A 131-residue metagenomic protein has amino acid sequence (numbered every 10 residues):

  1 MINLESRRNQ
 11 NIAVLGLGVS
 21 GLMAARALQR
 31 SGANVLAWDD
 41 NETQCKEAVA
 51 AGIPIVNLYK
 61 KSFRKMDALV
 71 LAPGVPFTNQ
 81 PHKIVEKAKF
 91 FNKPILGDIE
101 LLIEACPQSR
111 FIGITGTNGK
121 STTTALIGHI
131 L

Functional and structural regions predicted by a protein language model:
M1-A13, L17-S31, A37-D40: Hydrophobic, well-ordered beta-alpha structural blocks that scaffold small-molecule cofactor pockets
N11, Q29-R30, V49, S62-K65 (+2 more regions): Phosphate-binding loop of NTP-binding sites
L17-V19, A25, I55, K87 (+1 more regions): A structural preference for long, well-packed, hydrophobic secondary-structure segments
G21, Q44, L102-E104: Flexible, glycine-rich phosphate/dinucleotide-binding loops and adjacent beta-alpha linkers at cofactor/substrate
N34-D40, I55, I95: Short, hydrophobic beta-strand segments that form beta-sheet elements in well-ordered domains
D39-Q44, L58-K61, E100: Short, polar loop motifs at secondary-structure junctions
E47-I53: Short, conserved SAM-binding/catalytic segment of Class I S-adenosyl-L-methionine-dependent methyltransferases
V70: N-terminal Rossmann-like NAD(P) cofactor-binding module of classical short-chain dehydrogenase/reductase
